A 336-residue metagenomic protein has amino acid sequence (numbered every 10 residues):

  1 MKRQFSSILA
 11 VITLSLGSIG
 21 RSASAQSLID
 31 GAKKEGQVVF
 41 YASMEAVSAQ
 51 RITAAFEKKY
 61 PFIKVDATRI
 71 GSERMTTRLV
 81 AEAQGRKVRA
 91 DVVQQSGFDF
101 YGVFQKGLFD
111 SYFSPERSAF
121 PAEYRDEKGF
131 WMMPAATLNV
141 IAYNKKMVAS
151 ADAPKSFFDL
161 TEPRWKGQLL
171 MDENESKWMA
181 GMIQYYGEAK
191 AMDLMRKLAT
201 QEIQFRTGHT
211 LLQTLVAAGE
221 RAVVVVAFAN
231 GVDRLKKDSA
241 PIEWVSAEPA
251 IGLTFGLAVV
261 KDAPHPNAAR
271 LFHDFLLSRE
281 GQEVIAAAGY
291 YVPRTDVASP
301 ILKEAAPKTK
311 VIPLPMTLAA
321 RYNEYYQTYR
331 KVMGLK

Functional and structural regions predicted by a protein language model:
S24-S96: Early extracytoplasmic/lumenal segment of secretory-pathway proteins
Q84-Q95, L108-A142, F158: A structural signal for short loop-to-beta-strand junctions that line the ligand-binding cleft of periplasmic/secreted
V103-S111, E123-G129, R234-S246: Ligand-binding "clamshell"
A122, T137, M195-A199, I203-R206 (+3 more regions): Periplasmic-binding protein-like
A142-M147, I183-Q184, L253-H265, V284-I285: A bilobed periplasmic-binding-protein/Venus flytrap-type ligand-binding module shared by bacterial periplasmic
W165-N174, L276-A298: Periplasmic-binding protein-like
Q168-E248: Ligand-binding pocket segment of bilobal, Venus flytrap-like solute-binding proteins
I301-K336: Extracellular/periplasmic bilobal clamshell ligand-binding domains
